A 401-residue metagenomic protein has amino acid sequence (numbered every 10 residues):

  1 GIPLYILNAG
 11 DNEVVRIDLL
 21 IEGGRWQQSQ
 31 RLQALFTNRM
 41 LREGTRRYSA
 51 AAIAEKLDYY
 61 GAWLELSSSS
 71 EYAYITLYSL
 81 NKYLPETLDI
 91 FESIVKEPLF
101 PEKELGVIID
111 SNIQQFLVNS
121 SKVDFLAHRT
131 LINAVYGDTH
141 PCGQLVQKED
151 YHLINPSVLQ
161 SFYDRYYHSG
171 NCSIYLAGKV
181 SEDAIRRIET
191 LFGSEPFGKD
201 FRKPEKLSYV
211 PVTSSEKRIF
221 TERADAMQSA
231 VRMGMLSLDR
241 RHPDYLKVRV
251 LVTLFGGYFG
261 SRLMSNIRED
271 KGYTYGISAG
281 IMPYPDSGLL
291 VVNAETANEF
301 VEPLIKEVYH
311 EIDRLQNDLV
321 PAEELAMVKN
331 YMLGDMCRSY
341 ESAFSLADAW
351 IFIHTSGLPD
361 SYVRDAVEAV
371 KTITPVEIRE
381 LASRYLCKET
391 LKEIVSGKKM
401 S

Functional and structural regions predicted by a protein language model:
G1-E55, Q160-N266, I305-Y309, T390-S401: His/Glu-rich zincin catalytic helix
A52-K203, D239, E269-S401: Charge-rich, well-structured scaffold segments of protease-associated domains
